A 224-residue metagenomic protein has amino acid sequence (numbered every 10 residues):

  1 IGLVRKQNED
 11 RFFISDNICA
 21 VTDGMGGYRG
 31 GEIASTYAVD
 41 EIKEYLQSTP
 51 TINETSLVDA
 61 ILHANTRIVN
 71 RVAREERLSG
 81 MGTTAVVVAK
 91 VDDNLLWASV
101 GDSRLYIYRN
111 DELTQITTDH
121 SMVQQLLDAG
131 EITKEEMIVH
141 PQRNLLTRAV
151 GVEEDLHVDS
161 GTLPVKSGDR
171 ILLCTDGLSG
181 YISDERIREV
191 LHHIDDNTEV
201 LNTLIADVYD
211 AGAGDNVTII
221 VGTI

Functional and structural regions predicted by a protein language model:
I1-I224: PP2C/PPM-type serine/threonine phosphatase catalytic domain
